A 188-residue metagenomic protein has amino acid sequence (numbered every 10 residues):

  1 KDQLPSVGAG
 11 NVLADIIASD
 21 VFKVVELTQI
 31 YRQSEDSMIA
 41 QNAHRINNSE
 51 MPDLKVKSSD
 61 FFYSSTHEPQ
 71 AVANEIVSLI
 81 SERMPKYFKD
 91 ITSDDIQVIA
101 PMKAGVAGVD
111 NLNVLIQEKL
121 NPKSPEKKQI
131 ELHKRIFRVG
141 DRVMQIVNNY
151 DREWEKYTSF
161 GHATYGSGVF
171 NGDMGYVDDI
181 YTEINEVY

Functional and structural regions predicted by a protein language model:
D2-G166: Conserved helicase motor core of P-loop NTPases
R32, I180-T182: Short polar/acidic secondary-structure junctions
R142, G172-M174: Conserved beta-strand residues within beta-sheet cores
Q145, V177-I180: A generic structural signal for residues embedded in beta-strands
E183-Y188: Short aromatic-glycine-enriched beta-strand elements
